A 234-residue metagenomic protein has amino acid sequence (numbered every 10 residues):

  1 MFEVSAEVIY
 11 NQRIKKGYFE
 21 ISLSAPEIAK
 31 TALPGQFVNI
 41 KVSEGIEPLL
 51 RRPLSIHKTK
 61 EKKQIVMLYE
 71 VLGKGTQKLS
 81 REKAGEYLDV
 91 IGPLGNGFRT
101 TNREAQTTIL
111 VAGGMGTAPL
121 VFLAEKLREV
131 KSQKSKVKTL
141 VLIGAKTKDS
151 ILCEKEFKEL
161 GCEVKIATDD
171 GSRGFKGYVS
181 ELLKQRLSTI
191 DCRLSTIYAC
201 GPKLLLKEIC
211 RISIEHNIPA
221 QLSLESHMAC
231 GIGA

Functional and structural regions predicted by a protein language model:
M1, T31, L49-L50, L120 (+2 more regions): Alpha-helix N-cap/helix-start motif
F2-K83: Ferredoxin-reductase
K74-H227: FNR/FR-type flavoprotein reductase catalytic core
C230-A234: Cysteine-cluster motifs in flexible loop/terminal segments that predominantly coordinate metals
